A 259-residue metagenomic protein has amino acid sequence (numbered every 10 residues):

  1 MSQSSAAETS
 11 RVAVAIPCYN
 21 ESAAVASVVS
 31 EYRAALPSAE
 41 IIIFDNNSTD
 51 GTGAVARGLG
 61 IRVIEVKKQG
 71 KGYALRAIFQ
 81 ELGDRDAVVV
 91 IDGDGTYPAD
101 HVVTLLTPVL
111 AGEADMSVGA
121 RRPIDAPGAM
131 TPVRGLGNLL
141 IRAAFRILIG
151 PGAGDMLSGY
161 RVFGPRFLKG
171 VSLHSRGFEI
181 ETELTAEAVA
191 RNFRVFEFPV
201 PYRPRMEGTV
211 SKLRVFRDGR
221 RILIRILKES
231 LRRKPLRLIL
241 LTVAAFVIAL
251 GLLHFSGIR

Functional and structural regions predicted by a protein language model:
M1-E8, H174-R259: Hydrophobic helical membrane-anchoring modules
R11-A13, E40, E183: Cell-envelope/extracellular polymer assembly enzymes that use nucleotide-activated donors
N20-A34: Short, well-formed alpha-helical segments that are part of the catalytic scaffolds of diverse glycosyltransferases
E21-A24, S48, K71: Donor nucleotide-sugar binding loop of glycosyltransferases
D45-A54: A conserved acidic beta->alpha catalytic loop
I64-E81, A87, A99-F178, P204-R220: Acceptor/aglycone-binding surface of glycosyltransferases and processive sugar-polymer synthases
G93-T96: Short acidic donor-binding/metal-coordinating loop in glycosyltransferase active sites
